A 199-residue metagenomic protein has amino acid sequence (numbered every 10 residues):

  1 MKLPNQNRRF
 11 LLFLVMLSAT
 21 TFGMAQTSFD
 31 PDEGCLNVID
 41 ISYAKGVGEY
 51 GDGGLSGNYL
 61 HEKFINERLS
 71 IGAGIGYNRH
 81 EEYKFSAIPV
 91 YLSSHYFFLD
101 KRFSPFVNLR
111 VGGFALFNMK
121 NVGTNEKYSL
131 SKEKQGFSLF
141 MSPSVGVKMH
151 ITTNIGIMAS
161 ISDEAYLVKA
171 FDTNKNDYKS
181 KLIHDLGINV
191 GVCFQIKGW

Functional and structural regions predicted by a protein language model:
M1-D30, I196-G198: Bacterial Sec-dependent N-terminal signal peptides
F29-K45, L186: Transmembrane beta-strand segments of Gram-negative outer membrane beta-barrel proteins
N37-D40, Y59-K63, D163, H184: Polar/charged side chains located within well-ordered beta-strands of beta-rich proteins
Y43, L55-S142, M149-I155, G191-W199: Gram-negative (and chloroplast) outer-membrane scaffold detector with strong preference for beta-barrel transmembrane
V47-Y50: Short, solvent-exposed loop/turn elements at domain surfaces
M141, K148-W199: Predominantly the C-terminal beta-signal and adjacent terminal strand-loop region of outer-membrane beta-barrel
